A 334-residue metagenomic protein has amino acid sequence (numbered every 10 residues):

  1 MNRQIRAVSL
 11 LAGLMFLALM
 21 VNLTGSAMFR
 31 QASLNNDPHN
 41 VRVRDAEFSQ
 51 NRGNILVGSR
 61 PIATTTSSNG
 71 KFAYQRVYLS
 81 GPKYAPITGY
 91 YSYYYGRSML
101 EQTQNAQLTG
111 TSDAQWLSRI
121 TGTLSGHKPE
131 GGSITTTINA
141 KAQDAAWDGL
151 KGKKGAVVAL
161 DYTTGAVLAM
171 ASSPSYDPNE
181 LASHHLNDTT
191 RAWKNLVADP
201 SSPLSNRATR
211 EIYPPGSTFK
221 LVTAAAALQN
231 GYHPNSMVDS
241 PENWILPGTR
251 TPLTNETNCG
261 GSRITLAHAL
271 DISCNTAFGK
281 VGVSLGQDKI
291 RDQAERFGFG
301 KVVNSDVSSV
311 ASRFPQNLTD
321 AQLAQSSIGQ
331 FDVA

Functional and structural regions predicted by a protein language model:
M1-A156, A171-I212: Extracytoplasmic/periplasmic proteins that interact with beta-lactams or build/remodel peptidoglycan
L168-S217, V222-A334: Beta-lactam-recognizing serine transpeptidase/beta-lactamase-like catalytic domain environment
